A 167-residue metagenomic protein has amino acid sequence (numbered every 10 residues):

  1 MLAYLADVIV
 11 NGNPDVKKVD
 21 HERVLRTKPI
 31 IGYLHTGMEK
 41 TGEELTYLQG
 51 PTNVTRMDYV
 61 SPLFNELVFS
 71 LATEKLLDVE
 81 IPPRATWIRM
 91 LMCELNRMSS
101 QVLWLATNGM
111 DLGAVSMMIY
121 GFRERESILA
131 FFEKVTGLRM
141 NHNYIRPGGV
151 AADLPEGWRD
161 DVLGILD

Functional and structural regions predicted by a protein language model:
M1-G12, V16-D167: Active-site bordering "gate/hinge" segments that shape substrate access to catalytic or cofactor-binding pockets
